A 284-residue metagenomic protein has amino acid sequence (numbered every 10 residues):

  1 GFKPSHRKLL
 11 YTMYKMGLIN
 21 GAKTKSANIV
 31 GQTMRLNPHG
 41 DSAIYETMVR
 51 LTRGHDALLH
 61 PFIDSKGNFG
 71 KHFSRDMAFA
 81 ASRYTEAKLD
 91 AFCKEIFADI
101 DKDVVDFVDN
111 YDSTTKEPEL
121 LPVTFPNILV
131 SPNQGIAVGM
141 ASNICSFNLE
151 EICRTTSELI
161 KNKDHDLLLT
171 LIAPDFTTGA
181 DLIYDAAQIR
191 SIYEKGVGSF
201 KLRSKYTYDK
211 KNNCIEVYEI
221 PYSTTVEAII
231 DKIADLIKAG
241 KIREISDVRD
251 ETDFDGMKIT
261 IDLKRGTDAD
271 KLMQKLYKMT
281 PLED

Functional and structural regions predicted by a protein language model:
G1-G196, K258-T260: Catalytic phosphate-handling regions of large nucleic-acid enzymes and associated NTPases
A91, Q134-I136, M140-D284: C-terminal interaction appendages of subunits in large macromolecular complexes
